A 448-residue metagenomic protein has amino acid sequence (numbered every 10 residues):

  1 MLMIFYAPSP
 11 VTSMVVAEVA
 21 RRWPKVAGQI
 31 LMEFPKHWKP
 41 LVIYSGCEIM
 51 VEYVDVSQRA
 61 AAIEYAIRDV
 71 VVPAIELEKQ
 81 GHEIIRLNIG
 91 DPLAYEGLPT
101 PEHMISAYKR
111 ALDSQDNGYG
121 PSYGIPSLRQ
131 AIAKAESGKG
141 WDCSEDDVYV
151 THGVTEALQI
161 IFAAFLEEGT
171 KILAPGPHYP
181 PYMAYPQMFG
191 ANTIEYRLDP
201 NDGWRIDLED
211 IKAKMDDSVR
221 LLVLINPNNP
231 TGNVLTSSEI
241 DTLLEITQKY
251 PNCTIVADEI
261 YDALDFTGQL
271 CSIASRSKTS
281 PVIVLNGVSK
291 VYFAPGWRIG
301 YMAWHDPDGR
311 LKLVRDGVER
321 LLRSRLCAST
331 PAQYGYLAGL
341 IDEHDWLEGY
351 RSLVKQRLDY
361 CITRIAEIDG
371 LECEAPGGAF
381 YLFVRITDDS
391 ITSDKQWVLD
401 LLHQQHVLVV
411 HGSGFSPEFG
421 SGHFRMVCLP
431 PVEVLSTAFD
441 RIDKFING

Functional and structural regions predicted by a protein language model:
L2, A7, V11, V15-A20 (+4 more regions): Short amphipathic, helix-prone segments within low-complexity/disordered or flexible regions
C47-I49, K134, D142, K212-A213 (+3 more regions): PLP-dependent enzyme catalytic core of the Aspartate aminotransferase-like
V51-G153, I160, C327, G339-D342 (+1 more regions): N-terminal small-domain helix-loop-helix segment of the aminotransferase-like
Y95, V354-K355, D359, G370-Q405: Conserved PLP-binding catalytic core of the aspartate aminotransferase-like
D113-Q248, D262-R276, I283: Conserved core of the PLP fold type I
A131, S275-K355, I362-T363, F445-I446: Conserved core segment of the aminotransferase class I/II
